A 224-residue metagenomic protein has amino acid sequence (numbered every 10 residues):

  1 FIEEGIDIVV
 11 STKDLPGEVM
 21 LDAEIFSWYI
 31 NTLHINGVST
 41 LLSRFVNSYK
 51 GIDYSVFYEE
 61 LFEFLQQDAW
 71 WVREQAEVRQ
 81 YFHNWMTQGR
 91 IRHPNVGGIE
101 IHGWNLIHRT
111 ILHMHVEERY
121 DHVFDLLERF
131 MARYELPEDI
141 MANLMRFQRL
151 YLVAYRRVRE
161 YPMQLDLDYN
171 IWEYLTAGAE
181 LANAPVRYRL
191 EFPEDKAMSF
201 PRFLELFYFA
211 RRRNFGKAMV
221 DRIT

Functional and structural regions predicted by a protein language model:
F1-V56, E60-L61, P162-T224: A structural motif corresponding to the C-terminal lobe/cap of the Radical SAM core domain
S48-P201: Terminal or standalone catalytic/regulatory effector modules within metabolic enzymes and repeat proteins
